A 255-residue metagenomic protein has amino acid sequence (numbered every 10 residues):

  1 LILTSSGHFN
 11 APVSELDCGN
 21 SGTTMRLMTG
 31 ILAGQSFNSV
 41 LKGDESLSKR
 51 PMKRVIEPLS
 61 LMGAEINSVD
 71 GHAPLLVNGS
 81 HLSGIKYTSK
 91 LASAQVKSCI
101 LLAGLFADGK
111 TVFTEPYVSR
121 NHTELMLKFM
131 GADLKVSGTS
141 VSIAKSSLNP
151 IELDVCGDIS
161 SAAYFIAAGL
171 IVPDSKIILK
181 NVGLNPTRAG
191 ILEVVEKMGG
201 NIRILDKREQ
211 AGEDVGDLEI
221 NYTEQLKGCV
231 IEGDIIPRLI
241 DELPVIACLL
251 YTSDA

Functional and structural regions predicted by a protein language model:
L1-S253: Structural preference for solvent-exposed beta-strand-turn elements and adjacent flexible terminal/loop segments within
